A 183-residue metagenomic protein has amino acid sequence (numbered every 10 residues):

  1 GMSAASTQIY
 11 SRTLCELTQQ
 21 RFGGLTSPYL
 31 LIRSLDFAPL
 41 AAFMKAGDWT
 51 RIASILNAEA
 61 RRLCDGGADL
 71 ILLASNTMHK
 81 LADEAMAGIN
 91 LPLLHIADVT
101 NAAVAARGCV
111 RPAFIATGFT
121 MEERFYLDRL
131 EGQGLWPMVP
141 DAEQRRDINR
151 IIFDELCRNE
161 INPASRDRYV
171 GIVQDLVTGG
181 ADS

Functional and structural regions predicted by a protein language model:
G1-S54, L127-I161: N-terminal glycine-rich anion-binding loop in soluble enzyme alpha/beta folds
F22-L25, A85-A106, V139-P140: Short, acidic/small-residue loops that bind anionic groups at enzyme active sites
A46-R62, N162-I172: Glycine-rich, highly charged phosphate/nucleotide-binding loops
I52-R61, L94-P112: Hydrophobic alpha-helical segments within soluble ligand-binding/sensing domains
G66-A82, A181-S183: N-terminal glycine-rich "phosphate-gripper" loop used for MgATP/nucleotide binding and carboxylate activation
V110-Q133: An alpha-beta-alpha
F153, R166-S183: A C-terminal functional module that forms or caps the active site or interfaces directly with catalytic machinery
